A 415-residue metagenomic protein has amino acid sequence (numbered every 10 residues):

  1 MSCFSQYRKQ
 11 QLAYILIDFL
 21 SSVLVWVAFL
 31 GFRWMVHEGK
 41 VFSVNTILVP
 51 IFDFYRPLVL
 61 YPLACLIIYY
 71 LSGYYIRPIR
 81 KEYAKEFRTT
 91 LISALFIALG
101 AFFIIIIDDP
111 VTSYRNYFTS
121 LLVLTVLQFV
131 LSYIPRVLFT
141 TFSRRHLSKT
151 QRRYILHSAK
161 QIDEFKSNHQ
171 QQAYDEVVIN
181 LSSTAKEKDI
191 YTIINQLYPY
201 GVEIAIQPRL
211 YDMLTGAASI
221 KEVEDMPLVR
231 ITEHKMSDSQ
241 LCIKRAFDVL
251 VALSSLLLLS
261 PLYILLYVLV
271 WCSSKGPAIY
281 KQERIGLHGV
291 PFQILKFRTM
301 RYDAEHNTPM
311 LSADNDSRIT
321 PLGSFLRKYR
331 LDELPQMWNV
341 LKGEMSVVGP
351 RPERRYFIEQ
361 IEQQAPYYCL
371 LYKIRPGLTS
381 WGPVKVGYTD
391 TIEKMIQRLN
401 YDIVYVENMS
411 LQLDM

Functional and structural regions predicted by a protein language model:
M1-R145: Signature of alpha-helical transmembrane segments in polytopic membrane proteins
M1-S21, V25, R80-E82, P135-S260: N-terminal hydrophobic signal-anchor/signal peptide
T90-A94, S148-D163, P277-M300: Membrane-cytosol interface motif
V111, S158-T184, L295-S317, P321: Acidic, Ser/Thr-rich low-complexity segments on the non-lumenal side of membrane proteins
V177, I204, P261, G289 (+3 more regions): Residue-level signature of catalytic and energy-coupling elements of molecular machines, predominantly ATP/GTP-dependent
Q240-A304, N339, L411: A hydrophobic, helix-centered structural microdomain
D314-R375: A short, structured surface patch at a secondary-structure boundary
T320, A365-D414: C-terminal terminal-structure detector
